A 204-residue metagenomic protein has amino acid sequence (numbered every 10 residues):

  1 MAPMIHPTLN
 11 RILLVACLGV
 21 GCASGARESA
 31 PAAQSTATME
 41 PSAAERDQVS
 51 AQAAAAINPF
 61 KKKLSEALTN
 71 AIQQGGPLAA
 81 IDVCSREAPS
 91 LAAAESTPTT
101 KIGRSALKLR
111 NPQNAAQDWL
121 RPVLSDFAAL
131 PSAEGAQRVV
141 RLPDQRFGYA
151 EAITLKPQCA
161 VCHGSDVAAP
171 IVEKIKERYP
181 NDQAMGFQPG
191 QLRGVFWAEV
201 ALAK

Functional and structural regions predicted by a protein language model:
A2-L13: Bacterial N-terminal signal peptides that target proteins for export
G19-G21: C-terminal motif of bacterial Sec signal peptides marking the signal peptidase cleavage site
A23-R27: Bacterial signal peptide processing site
S29-L155, P170-K204: Extracytoplasmic c-type cytochrome modules immediately beyond a signal peptide or single-pass transmembrane anchor
K156-D166: The canonical Cys-X-X-Cys-His
